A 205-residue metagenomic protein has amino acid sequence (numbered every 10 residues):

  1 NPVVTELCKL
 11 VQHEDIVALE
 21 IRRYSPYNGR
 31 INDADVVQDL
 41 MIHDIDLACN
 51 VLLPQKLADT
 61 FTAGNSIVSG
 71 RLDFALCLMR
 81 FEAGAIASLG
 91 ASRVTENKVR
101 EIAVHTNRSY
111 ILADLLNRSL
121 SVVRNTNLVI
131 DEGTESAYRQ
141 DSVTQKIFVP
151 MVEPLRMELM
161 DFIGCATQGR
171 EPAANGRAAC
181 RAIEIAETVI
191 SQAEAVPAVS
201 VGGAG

Functional and structural regions predicted by a protein language model:
N1-I31: A contiguous active-site-proximal alpha/beta segment in oxidoreductase catalytic domains
V3-V4, D44-A48, R156-M160, A186-E187: A general structural signal for well-ordered alpha-helical segments in protein cores
E20-R22, F61, T144-V149: Short amphipathic
N28-N97, E101-A103, R177: Rossmann-like dinucleotide-binding domain that binds NAD(P)(H)
L40-H43, M157, A174, R181: A generic structural signal for residues located within well-ordered alpha-helices of large catalytic or ligand-binding
E82, D161-G205: C-terminal helix-rich "cap/oligomerization" subdomain common to oxidoreductases
A85-M157, N175: NAD(P)-dinucleotide binding in Rossmann-like oxidoreductases
